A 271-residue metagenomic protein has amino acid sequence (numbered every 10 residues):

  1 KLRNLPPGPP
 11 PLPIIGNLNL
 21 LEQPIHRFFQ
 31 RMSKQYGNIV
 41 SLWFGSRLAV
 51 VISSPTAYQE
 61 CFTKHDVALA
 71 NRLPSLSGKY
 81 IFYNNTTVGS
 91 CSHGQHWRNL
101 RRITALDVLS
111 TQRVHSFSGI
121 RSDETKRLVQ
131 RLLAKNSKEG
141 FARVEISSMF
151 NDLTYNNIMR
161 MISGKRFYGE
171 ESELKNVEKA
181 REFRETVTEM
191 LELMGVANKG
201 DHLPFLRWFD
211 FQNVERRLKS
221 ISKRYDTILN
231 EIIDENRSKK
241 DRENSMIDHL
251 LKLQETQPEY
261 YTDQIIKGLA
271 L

Functional and structural regions predicted by a protein language model:
L2-L18, R27-I120, E124, F150-M159 (+1 more regions): Cytochrome P450 substrate-recognition site 1
L73-I81, H115-L271: Cytochrome P450 heme-thiolate monooxygenase catalytic core
